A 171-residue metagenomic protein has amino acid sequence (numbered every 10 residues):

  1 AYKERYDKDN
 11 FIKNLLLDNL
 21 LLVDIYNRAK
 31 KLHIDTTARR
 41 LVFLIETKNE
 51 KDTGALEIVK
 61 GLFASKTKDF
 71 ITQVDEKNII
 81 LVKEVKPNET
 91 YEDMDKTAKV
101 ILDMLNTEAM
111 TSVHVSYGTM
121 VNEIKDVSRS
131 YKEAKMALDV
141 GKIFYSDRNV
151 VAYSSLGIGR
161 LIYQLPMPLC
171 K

Functional and structural regions predicted by a protein language model:
Y6-K171: Cytosolic nucleotide-utilizing catalytic cores of signal-transduction proteins
